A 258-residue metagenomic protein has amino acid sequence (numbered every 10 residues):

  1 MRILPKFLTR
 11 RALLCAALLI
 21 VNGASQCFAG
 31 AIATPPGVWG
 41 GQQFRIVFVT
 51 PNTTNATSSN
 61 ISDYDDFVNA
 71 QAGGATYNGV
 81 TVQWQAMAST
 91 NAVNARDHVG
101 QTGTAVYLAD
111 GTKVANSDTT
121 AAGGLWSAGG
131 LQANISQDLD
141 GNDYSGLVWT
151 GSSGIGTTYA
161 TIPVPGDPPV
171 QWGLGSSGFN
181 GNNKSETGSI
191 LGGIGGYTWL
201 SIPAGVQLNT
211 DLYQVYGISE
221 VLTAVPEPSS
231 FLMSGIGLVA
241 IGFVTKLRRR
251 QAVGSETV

Functional and structural regions predicted by a protein language model:
R2-L14: Bacterial N-terminal signal peptides that target proteins for export
F7, G23, G181-S185, L247: N-terminal cationic leader/targeting segments used for protein routing and processing
A12-L13, A24, R249-V253: Compositionally biased, intrinsically disordered low-complexity regions
C15, G23, C27-I32, I218-L238: Short, threonine-centered small-residue motifs that mark membrane-proximal processing/anchoring sites and TM-junction
L19-C27, F243-L247: Short hydrophobic alpha-helical membrane-anchoring segments
G30-A224: Secreted/extracellular ectodomain signature
F243-V258: C-terminal membrane-anchoring or membrane-association module
